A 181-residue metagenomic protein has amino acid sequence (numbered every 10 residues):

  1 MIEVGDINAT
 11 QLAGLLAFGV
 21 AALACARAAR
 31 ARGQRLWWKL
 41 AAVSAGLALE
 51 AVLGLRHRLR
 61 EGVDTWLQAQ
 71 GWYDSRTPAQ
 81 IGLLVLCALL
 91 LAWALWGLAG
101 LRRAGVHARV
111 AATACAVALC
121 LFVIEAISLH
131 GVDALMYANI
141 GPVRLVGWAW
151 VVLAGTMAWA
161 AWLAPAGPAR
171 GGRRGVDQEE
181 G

Functional and structural regions predicted by a protein language model:
M1-V20, Q80-L83: Hydrophobic transmembrane alpha-helical segments in integral membrane proteins
G33-V43, V106-V117: Membrane-interfacial loop-to-transmembrane alpha-helix junctions, especially the N-terminal start
K39-R60: A generic, lipid-embedded transmembrane alpha helix
R56-D74: Membrane-interface interhelical connector segments
W66-G71, A134-W148: Non-cytosolic membrane-interface motifs at loop->transmembrane helix junctions
R76-A92, W148-W159: Hydrophobic alpha-helical transmembrane segments
A99-R102, A126-Y137: Juxtamembrane "helix-exit" motif on the non-cytosolic side of transmembrane helices
A112-L129: Hydrophobic alpha-helical membrane segments
